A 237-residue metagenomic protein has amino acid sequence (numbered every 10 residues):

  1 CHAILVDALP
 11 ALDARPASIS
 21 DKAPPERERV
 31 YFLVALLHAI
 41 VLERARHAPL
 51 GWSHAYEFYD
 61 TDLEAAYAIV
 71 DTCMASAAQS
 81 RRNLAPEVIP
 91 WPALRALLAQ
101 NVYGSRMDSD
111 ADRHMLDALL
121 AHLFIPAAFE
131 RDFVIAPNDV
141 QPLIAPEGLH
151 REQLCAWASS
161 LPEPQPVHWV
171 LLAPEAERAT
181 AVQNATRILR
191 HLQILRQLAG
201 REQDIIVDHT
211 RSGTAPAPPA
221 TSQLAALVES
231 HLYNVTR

Functional and structural regions predicted by a protein language model:
H2-I4: Conserved AAA+ ATPase "SRH/arginine-finger" region at the nucleotide-binding site
D7-R237: Mixed-charge, low-complexity segments
